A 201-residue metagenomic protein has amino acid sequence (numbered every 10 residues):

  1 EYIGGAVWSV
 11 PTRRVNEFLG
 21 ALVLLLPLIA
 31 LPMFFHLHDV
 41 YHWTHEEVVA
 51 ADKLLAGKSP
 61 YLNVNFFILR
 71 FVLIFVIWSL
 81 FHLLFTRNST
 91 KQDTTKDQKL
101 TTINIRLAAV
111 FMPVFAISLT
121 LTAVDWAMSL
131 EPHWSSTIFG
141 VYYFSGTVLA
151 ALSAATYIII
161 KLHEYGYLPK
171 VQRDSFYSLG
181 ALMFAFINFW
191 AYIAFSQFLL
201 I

Functional and structural regions predicted by a protein language model:
E1-T94, F111: Transmembrane-helix bundle segments that line or gate the permeation/cavity pathway in multi-pass membrane proteins
K58-I201: Long, contiguous internal "core" modules enriched in hydrophobic/ aromatic residues
